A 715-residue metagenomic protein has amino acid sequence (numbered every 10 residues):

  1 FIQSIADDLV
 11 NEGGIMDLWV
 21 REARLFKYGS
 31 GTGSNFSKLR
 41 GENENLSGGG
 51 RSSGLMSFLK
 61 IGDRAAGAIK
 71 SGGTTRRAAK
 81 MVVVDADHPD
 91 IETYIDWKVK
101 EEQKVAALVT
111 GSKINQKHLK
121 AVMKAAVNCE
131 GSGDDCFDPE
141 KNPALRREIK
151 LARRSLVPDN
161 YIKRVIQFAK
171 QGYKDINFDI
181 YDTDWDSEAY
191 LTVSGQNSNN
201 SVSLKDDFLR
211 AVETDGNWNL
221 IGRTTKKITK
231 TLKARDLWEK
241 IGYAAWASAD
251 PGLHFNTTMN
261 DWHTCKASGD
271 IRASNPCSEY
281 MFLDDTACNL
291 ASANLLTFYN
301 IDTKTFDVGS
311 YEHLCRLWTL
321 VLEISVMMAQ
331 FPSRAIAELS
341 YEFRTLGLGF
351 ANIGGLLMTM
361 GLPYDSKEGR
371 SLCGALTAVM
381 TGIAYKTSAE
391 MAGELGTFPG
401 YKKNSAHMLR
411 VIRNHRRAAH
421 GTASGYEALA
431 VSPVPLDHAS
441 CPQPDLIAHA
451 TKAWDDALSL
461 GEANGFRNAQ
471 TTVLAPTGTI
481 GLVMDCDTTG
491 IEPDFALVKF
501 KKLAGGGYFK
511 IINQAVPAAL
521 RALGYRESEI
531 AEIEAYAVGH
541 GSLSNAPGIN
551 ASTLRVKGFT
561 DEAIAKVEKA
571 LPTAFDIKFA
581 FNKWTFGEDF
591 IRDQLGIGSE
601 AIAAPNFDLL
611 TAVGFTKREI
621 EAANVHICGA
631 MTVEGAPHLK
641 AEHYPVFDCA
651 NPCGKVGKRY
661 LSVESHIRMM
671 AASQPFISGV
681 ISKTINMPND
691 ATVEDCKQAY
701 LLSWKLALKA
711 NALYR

Functional and structural regions predicted by a protein language model:
F1-R715: Long, C-terminal-biased catalytic regions of enzyme "large/alpha" subunits
